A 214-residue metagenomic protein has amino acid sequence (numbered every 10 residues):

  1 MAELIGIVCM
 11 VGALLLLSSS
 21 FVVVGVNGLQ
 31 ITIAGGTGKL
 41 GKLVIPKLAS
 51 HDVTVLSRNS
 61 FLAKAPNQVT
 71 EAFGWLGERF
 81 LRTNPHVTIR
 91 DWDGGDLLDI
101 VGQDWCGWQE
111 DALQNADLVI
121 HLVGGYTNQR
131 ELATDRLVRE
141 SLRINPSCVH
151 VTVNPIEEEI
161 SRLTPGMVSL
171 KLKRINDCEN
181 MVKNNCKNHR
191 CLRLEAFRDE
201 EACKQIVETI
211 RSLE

Functional and structural regions predicted by a protein language model:
E3-G28: N-terminal chloroplast transit peptides
I31-S50: N-terminal Rossmann NAD(P)H-binding glycine-rich loop of SDR-like oxidoreductase domains
T32, T54, T88, V149-V151 (+1 more regions): A structural signal for isolated positions on well-ordered beta-strands in alpha/beta enzyme cores
D52-R58: Conserved glycine-rich Rossmann-like NAD(P)H-binding loop of the short-chain dehydrogenase/reductase
R58, G94, P155, L194-F197: Active-site loop/turn elements of alpha/beta-hydrolase fold enzymes, especially the short glycine-/histidine-rich
N59-F61, L118, Q129-D177, V182 (+1 more regions): Conserved Rossmann-fold NAD(P)-dependent oxidoreductase catalytic core, especially the SDR/UDP-sugar
T70-R143: NAD(P)H-binding glycine-rich loop region in Rossmannoid oxidoreductase-like domains and their noncatalytic homologs
R193-T209: Flexible, glycine-rich beta-alpha linker
